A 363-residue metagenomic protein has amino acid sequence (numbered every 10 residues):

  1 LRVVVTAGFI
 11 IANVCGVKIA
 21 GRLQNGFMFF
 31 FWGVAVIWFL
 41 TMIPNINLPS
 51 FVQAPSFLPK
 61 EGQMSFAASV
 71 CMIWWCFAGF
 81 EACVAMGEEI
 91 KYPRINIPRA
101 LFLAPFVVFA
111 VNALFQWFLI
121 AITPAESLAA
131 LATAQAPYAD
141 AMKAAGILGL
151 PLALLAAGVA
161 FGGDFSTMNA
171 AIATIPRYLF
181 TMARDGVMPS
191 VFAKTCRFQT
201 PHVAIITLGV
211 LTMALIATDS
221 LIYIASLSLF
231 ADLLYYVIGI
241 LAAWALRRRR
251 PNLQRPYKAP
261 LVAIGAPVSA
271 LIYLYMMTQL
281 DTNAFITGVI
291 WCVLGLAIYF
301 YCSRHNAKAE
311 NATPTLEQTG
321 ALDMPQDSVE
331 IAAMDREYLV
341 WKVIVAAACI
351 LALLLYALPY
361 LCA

Functional and structural regions predicted by a protein language model:
L1, V17-M28, L155-V159, A214-G239 (+3 more regions): Transmembrane helix-loop boundary segments of multi-pass membrane transporters
L1, V34, M86-P93, R99-V107 (+5 more regions): Helix-loop-helix connectors at the membrane interface of multi-pass transporters/channels
L1-L48, K60-E61, L101-F106, S228-I238 (+2 more regions): Membrane-interface loop-to-helix entry segments
A7-V14, F39, Q116-F118, F161 (+3 more regions): Alpha-helical transmembrane segments of multipass membrane proteins
F29-F57, Q116-T123, Y236, I240-L253 (+1 more regions): Hydrophobic alpha-helical segments and their helix-loop junctions in multi-pass secondary transporters
S69, A100-N169, M188-Y223, L227: TM-loop-TM module centered on a large, flexible mid-protein loop between adjacent transmembrane helices in multi-pass
I73-I97, R250, Y301, H305-A312: Juxtamembrane interface elements at the cytosolic ends of transmembrane helices in multi-pass membrane proteins
A243-I264, I286-A363: Terminal cytosolic tails of multi-pass membrane transporters, especially the segment immediately following the final
